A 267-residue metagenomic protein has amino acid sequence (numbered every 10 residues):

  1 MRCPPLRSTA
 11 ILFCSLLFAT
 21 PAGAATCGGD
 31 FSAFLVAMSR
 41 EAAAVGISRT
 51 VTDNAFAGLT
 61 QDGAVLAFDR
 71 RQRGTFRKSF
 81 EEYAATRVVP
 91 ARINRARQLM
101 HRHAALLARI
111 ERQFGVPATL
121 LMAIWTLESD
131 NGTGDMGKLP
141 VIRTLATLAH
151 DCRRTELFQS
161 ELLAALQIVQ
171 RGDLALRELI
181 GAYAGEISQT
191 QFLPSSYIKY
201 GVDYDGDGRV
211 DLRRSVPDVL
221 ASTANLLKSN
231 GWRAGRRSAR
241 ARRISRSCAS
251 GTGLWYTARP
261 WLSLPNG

Functional and structural regions predicted by a protein language model:
M1-P5: N-terminal secretory signal peptides that target proteins for export/translocation
S8-T20: Bacterial N-terminal signal peptides
S8-T9, F31, G115: Hydrophobic alpha-helical segments and their boundary regions
A22-A24: Boundary at the C-terminal end of the N-terminal hydrophobic targeting segment
T26-Q61: N-terminal mature-domain "stem" immediately C-terminal to a signal peptide or N-terminal signal-anchor/transmembrane
I47-G267: Catalytic glycan-binding domains that act on GlcNAc-containing polysaccharides
